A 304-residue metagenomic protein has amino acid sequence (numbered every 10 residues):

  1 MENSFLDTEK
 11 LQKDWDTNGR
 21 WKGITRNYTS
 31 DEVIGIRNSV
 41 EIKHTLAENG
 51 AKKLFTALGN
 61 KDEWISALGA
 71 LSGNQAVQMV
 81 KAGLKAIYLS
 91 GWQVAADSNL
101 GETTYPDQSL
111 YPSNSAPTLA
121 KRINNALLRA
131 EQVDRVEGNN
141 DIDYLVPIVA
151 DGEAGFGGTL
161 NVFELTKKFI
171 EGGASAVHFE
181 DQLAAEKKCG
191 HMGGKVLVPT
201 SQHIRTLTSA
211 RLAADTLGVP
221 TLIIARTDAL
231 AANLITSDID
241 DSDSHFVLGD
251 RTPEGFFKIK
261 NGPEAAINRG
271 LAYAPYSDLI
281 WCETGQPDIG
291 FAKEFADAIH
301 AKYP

Functional and structural regions predicted by a protein language model:
E2-K10: Intrinsically disordered, low-complexity regulatory segments in eukaryotic proteins
D14-K61, I65-P304: Alpha/beta enzyme core
